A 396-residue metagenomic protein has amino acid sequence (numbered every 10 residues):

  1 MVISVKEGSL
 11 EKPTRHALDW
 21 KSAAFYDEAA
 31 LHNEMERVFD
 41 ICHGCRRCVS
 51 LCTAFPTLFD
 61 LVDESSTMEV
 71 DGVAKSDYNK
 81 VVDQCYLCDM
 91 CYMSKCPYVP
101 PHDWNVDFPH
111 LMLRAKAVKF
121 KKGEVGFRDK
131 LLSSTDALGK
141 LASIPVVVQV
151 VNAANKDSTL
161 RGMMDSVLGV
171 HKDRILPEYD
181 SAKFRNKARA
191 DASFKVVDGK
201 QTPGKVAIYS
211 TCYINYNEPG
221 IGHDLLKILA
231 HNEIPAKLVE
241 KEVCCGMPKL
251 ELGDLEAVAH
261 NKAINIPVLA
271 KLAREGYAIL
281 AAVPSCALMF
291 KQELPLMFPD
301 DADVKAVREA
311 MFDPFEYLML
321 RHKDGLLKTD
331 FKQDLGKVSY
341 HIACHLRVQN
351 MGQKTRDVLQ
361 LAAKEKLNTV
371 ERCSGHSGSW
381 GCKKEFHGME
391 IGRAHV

Functional and structural regions predicted by a protein language model:
M1-Y26, A30-C45: Generic N-terminal leader/targeting and pre-domain segments
E7-F25, S50-Y86, Y98-R128: Non-heme iron-sulfur electron-transfer modules
H16-D19, E28, L61-V62, D71-G72 (+3 more regions): A short alpha-helix capping/helix-coil boundary motif
S22-D27, D63-E64, M68, M90 (+2 more regions): Active-site-adjacent bridging/hinge elements
A29-G44, A74-C91, H231-K241, K271-G276 (+1 more regions): Immediate flanking context of iron-sulfur cluster ligation sites
A30, V73-S76, K80, D103 (+3 more regions): A structural signal for alpha-helical segments
E36-F55, D77-D103, A115, L138-P145 (+3 more regions): Cysteine-centered iron-sulfur cluster-binding motifs in ferredoxin-type domains/subunits of redox enzymes
V106-H395: Iron-sulfur cluster-binding electron-transfer modules in prokaryotic oxidoreductases
